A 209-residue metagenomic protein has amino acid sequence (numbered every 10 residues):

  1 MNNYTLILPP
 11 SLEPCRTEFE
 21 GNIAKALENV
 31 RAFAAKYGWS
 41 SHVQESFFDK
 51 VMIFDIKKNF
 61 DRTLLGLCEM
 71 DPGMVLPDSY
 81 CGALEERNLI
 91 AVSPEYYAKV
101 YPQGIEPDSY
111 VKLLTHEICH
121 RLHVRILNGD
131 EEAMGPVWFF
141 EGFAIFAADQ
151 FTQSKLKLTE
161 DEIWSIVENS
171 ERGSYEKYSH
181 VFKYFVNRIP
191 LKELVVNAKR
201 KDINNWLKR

Functional and structural regions predicted by a protein language model:
M1, E168-R209: Pan-zinc metallopeptidase signature
M1-T17: Acidic/histidine-rich, surface-exposed loop or edge segments in extracytoplasmic proteins
I23-V92, P107: Auxiliary, metal-adjacent structural segments of Zn-dependent hydrolase domains
N29, F33, R125, Q150-F151 (+1 more regions): Active-site catalytic microenvironments for nucleophilic, acid-base chemistry
F33-K50, G129-G135, L158-E160, K192-K199: Surface-exposed patches in mature extracellular/periplasmic domains of secreted proteins
P94-L114, G129-P136: Short pre-active-site segment immediately N-terminal to the catalytic Zn-binding motif
K112-R125, A144-I145: Active-site recognition of the HExxH zinc-binding catalytic motif
I126, A133-S170: Post-HExxH zinc-binding segment in Zn-dependent metallohydrolases
